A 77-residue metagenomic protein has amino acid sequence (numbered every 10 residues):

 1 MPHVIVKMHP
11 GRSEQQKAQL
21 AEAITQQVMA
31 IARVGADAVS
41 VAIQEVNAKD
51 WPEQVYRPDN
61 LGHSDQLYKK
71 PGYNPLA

Functional and structural regions predicted by a protein language model:
P2-A77: A domain-level signal for the structural core that forms small-molecule/cofactor-binding pockets and catalytic centers
